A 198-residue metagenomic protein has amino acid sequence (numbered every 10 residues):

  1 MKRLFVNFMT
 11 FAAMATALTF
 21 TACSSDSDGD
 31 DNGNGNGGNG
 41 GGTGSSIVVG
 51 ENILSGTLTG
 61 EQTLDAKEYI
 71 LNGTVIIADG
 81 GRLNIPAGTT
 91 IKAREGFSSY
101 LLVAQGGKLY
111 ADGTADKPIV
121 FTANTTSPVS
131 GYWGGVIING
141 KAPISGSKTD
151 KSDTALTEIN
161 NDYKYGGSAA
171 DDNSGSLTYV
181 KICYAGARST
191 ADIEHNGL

Functional and structural regions predicted by a protein language model:
M1-T10: Bacterial N-terminal signal peptides that target proteins for export
T10-F11, S168: Generic detector of short alpha-helix boundary/capping microenvironments and adjacent low-complexity segments
L18-A22: C-terminal motif of bacterial Sec signal peptides marking the signal peptidase cleavage site
S24-L198: Beta-strand/loop edge motif enriched in small/polar residues
